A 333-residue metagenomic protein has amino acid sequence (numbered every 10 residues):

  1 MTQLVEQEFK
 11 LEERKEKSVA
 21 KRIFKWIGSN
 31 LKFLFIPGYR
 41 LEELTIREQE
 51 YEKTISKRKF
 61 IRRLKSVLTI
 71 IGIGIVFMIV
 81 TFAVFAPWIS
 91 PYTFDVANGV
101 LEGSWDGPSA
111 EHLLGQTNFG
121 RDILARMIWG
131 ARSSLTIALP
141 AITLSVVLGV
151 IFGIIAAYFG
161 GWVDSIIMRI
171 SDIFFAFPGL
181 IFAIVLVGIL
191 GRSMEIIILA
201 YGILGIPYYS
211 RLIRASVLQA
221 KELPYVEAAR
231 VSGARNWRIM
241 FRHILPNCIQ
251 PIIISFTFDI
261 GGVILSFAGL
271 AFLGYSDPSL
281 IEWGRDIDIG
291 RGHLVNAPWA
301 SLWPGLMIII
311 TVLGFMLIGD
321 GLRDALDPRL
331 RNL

Functional and structural regions predicted by a protein language model:
M1-V150, I154-I155, L180, V263 (+2 more regions): Gly/Trp-centered helix-boundary motif
A86-F94, A157-G161, L186-R192, L204 (+3 more regions): Short helix-capping/hinge motifs at transmembrane helix termini and TM-loop junctions
L113, T117, I123, L144-G149 (+3 more regions): Generic hydrophobic transmembrane alpha-helix motif, especially the helices
R126, Y225-S232, M240: Helix-loop-helix units of permease transmembrane domains in multi-pass membrane transporters, especially ABC
V187-G191, Y201, S216-V217, L265-M307 (+1 more regions): Glycine-rich helix-loop "coupling/hinge" segments at transmembrane-helix boundaries in multipass transporters
C248-P251, G314: Conserved ATP-binding N-box helix of the HATPase_c
